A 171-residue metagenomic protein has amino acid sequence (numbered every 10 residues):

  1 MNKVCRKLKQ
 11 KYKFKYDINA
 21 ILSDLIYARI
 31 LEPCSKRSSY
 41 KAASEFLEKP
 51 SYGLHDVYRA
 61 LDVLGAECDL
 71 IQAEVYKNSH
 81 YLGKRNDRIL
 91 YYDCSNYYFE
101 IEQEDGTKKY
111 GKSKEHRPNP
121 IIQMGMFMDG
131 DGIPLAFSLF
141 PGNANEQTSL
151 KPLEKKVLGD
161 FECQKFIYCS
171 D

Functional and structural regions predicted by a protein language model:
M1-Q103, T107, P118, G125-N143 (+1 more regions): Dynamic "connector" segments at or just before major functional cores
E67, V157-L158: Alpha-helical multi-pass membrane segments and their bilayer interfacial helix-loop junctions
S113-R117: Carboxylate/His-rich catalytic cores and anion/metal-binding grooves
T148: Nucleic-acid-processing active sites and adjacent nucleic-acid-binding tracks, predominantly divalent metal-dependent
K155, E162-S170: Phosphate/diphosphate-binding loops
